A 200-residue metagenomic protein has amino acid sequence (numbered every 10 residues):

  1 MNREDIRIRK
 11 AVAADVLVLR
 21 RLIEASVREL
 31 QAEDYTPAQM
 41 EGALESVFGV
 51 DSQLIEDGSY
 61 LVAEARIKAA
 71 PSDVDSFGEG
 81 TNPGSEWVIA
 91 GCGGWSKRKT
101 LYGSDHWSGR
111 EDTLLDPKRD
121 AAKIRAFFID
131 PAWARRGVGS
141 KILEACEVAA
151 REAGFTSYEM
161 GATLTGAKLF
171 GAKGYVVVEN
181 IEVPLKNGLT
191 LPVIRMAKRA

Functional and structural regions predicted by a protein language model:
I6-R21: A short beta-loop-alpha structural element at the N-terminal edge of CoA-dependent acyl/N-acetyltransferase catalytic
E24-V50: Conserved GNAT-fold acetyl-CoA-binding loop/helix
D57, P71-A134, A149, E182-P192: Conserved acyl-donor/pantetheine-binding loop and adjacent beta-alpha core of acyl/acetyltransferases and related
S59-A63: Hydrophobic beta-strand residues of extracellular immunoglobulin-like
E64-R66, K198-R199: Active-site beta-strand termini and strand-to-loop segments that position acidic
W133, G137-A145: Conserved acetyl-CoA pyrophosphate-binding loop and the N-cap/start of the following alpha-helix in GNAT-like
L143, A150-T163: Conserved GNAT acetyl-CoA-binding A-motif
T156, T163-A167, K173, E179-A200: C-terminal "cap" of GNAT-fold acetyltransferases
